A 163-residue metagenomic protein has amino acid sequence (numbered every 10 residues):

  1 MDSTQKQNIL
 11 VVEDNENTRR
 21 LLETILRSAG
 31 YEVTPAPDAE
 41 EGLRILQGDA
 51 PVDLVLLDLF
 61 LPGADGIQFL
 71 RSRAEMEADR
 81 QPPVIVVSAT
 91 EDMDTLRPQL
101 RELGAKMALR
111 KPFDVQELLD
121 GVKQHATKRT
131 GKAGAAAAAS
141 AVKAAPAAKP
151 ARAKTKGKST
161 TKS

Functional and structural regions predicted by a protein language model:
R20-S28: Charged docking surfaces used in two-component/phosphorelay signaling
P35-L54: Acidic, metal-coordinating helix/loop segments flanking the phosphotransfer/catalytic sites of two-component signaling
D38, D65-Q68: Acidic catalytic/metal-coordinating carboxylates
D58: Active-site residues of response regulator receiver
I67-R80: Short amphipathic alpha-helix used as the core "switch/output" element in two-component signaling
Q68, E91-M107, D120: Alpha4 helix (beta4-alpha4-beta5 surface) of REC/receiver domains from two-component response regulators
V87-S88: Hydrophobic/aromatic residues positioned on beta-strands within the core alpha/beta folds
F113-V122: C-terminal output helix
